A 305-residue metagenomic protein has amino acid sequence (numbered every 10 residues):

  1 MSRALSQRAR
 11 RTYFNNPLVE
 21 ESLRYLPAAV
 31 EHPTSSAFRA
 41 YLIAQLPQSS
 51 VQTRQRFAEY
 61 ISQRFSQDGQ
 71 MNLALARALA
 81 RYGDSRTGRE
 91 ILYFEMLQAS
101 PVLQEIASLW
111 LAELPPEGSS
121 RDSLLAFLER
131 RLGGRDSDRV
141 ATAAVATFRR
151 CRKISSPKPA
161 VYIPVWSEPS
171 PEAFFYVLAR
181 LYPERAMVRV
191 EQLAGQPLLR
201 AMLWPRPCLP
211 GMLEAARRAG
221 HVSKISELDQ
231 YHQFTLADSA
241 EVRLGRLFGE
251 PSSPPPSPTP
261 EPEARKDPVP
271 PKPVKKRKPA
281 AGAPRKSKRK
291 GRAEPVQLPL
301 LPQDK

Functional and structural regions predicted by a protein language model:
M1-V102, I106-A112, G118-S119: Eukaryotic partner-binding/assembly regions in large regulatory complexes
A4-L23, H232-F234, R243-P256: Glycine-rich, aromatic-bearing surface loops/beta-hairpins
F38-R39, P116-R130, M187-R200: Short acidic, hydrophobic short linear motifs in intrinsically disordered regions
Q52-R56, R135-T147, L203-A215: Short amphipathic alpha-helical interaction segments
R64-D68, A144-S155, A219-S223: Short, basic alpha-helical nucleic acid-contact segments in DNA-binding proteins and DNA transaction factors
L75, L236-K305: Long, low-complexity, charge-rich intrinsically disordered regions
A107-W166: Eukaryote-skewed repeat-based solenoidal scaffolds used as protein-protein interaction platforms, primarily
P157-L247: Accessory, usually C-terminal, subdomains that scaffold auxiliary metal cofactors
